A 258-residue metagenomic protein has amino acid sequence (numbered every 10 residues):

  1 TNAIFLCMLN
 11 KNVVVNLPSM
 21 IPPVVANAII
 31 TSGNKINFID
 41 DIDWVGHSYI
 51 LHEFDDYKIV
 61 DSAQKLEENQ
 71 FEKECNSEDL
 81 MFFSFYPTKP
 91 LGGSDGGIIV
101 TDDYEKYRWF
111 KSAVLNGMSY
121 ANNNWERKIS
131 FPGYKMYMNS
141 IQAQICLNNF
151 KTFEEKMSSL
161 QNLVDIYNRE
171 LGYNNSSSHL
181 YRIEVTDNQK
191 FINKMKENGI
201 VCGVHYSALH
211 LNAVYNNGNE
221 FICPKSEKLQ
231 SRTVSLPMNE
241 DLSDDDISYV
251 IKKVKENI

Functional and structural regions predicted by a protein language model:
A3: Catalytic phosphate/metal-binding cores of nucleic-acid and nucleotide-processing enzymes, i.e., regions that mediate
L9-S62, L66-N69: PLP-dependent aminotransferase-like
G46, I145, S178-V185, V204-S207 (+1 more regions): Short beta-strand segments
Q64, N116-W125, I166, K190-I222 (+1 more regions): Conserved PLP cofactor-binding pocket of PLP-dependent enzymes
L66-N69, S77-E184, A213: Active-site region of PLP-dependent enzymes
F110, F191-G199, V250-K255: Short amphipathic alpha-helices in soluble, non-transmembrane regions that often serve as interface/regulatory elements
N217-I258: PLP-dependent enzyme catalytic core of the Aspartate aminotransferase-like
